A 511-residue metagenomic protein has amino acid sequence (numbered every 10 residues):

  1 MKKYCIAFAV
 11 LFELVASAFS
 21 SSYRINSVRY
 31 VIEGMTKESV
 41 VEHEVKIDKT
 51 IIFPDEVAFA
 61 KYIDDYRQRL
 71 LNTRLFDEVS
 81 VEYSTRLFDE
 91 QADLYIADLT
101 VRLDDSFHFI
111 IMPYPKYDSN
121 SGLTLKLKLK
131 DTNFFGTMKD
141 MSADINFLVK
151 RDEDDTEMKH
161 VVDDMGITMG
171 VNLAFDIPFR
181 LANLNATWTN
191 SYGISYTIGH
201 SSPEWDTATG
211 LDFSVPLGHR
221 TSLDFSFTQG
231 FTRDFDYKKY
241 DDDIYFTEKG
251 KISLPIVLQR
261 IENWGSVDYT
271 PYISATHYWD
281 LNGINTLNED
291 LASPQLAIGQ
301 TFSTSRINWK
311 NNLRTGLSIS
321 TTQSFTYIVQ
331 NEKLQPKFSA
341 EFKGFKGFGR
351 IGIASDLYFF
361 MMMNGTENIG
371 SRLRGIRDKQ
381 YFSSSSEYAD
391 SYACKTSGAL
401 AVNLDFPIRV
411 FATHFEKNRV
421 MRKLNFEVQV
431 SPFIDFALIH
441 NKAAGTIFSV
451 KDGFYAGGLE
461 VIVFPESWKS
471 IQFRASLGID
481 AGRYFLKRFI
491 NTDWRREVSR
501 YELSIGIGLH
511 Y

Functional and structural regions predicted by a protein language model:
F19-L123, K128, S142-I177, G193 (+5 more regions): Periplasmic polypeptide-binding modules associated with outer-membrane biogenesis and secretion
D93, P115-L125, N146-V171, S195-D206 (+7 more regions): Solvent-exposed loop/turn segments connecting transmembrane beta-strands in outer-membrane beta-barrel proteins
Y95-A97, F107-I111, L123, T137-M141 (+12 more regions): Outer-envelope beta-barrel architecture signal
F107-S119, L125-L127, D131, M138-V161 (+10 more regions): Transmembrane beta-strand segments that form the barrel wall of outer-membrane beta-barrel proteins
L123-L127, I167-L173, W205-L211, F246-L254 (+6 more regions): Hydrophobic, lipid-facing positions within transmembrane beta-strands of outer-membrane proteins
D131-N133, L173, I177-F179, L211-V215 (+7 more regions): Residue-level signature of outer-membrane beta-barrel architecture
H160-L287: Transmembrane beta-barrel wall of Gram-negative outer-membrane proteins
Y269-V450, A475, G482-Y511: C-terminal outer-membrane beta-barrel translocator/porin domains of Gram-negative envelope proteins and their
